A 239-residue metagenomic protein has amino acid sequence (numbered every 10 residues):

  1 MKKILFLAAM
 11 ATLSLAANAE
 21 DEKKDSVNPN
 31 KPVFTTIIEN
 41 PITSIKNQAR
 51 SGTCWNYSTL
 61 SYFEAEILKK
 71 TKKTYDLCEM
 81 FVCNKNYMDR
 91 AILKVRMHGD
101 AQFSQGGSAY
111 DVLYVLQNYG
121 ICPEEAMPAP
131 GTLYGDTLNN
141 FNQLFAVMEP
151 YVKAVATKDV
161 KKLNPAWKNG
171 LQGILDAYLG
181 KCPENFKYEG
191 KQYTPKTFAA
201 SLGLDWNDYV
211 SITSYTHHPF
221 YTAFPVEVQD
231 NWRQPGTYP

Functional and structural regions predicted by a protein language model:
M1-I4: Positively charged n-region of N-terminal signal peptides that target proteins for export
M10-A17: Hydrophobic h-region of N-terminal signal peptides that target proteins for export in Gram-negative bacteria
E22-P239: Catalytic-core signature of thiol
